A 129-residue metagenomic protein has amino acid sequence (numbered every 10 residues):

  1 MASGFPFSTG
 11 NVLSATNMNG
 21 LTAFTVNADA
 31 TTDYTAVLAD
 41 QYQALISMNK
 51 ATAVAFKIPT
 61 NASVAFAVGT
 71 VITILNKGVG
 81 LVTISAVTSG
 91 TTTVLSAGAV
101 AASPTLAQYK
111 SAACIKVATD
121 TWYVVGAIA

Functional and structural regions predicted by a protein language model:
G4-P6, V12: C-terminal trimerization/auto-chaperone modules of long, extracellular attachment fibers and adhesins
S14-G90, D120-A129: Exposed extracellular interaction/assembly regions and N-terminal maturation sites
T88-Q108: Terminal beta-strand-rich extracellular "head" domains that mediate receptor/glycan or other ligand binding
A102-A129: Extracellular jelly-roll beta-sandwich "head" domains, especially the C-terminal globular C1q domain
